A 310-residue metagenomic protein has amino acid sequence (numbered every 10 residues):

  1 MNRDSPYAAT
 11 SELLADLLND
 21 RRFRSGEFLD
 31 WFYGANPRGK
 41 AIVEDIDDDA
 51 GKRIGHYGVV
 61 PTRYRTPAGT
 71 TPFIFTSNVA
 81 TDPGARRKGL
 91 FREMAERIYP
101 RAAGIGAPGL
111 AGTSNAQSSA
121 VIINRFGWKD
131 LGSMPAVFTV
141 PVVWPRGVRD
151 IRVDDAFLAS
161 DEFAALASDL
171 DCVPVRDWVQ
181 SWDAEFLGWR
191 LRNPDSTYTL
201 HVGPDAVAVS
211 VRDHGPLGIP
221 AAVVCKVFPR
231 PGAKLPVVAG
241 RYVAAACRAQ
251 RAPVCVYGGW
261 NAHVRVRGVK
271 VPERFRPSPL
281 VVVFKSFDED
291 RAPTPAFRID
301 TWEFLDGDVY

Functional and structural regions predicted by a protein language model:
R3-D49, A103-I105, S119, N124-K226: Amide-forming acyltransferase catalytic core, primarily the GNAT-like/NAT-type and related acyltransferase folds
L29-F32, G58, N78, P100: Basic, Lys/Arg-rich alpha-helical nucleic-acid-recognition elements, primarily the DNA-binding modules of transcription
G39-D45, R53, G258-W260, R267: Extended, composition-driven regions rather than compact fold-specific motifs
E44, G55-Y57, I74, V79 (+1 more regions): Conserved GNAT-family N-acetyltransferase fold
A50-I54, G58-P67, S210-P216: Acetyl-CoA-dependent GNAT
P61, P108-V153, A208-Y310: Active-site/acyl-donor-binding loops of N-acyltransferases
Y64-T76, R86, H214-V224: A conserved beta-turn-beta hairpin within the catalytic core of GNAT-like acetyltransferases that forms part
N78-T81, R86-R101, A233-A245: Conserved acetyl-CoA-binding loop-helix of GNAT-fold acetyltransferases
